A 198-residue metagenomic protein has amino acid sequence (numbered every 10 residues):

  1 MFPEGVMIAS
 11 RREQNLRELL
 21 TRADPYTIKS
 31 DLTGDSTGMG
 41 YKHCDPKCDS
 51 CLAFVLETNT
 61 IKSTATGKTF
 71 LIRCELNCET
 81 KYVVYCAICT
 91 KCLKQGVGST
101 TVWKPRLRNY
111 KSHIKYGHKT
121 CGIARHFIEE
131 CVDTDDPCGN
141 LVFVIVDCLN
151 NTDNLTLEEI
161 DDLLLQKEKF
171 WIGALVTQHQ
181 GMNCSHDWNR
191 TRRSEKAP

Functional and structural regions predicted by a protein language model:
M1-P198: Charged structural interfaces that engage phosphate-rich ligands and support phosphoryl-transfer chemistry
